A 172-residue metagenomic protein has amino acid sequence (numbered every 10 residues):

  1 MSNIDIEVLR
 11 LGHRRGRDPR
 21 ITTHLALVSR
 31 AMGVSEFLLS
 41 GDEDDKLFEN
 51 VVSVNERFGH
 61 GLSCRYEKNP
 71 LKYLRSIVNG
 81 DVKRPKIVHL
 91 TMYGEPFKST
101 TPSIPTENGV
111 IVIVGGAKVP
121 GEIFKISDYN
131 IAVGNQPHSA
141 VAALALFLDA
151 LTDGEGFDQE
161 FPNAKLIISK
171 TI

Functional and structural regions predicted by a protein language model:
M1-D5, I167-I172: N-terminal charge/polar-biased segments
M1-M92, L148-F157: RNA substrate-binding interface of SAM-dependent RNA methyltransferases
T22-H24, V52-V54, T101-P105, I126-Y129 (+1 more regions): Short, glycine/charged-enriched secondary-structure capping and boundary segments
L47-F48, L71-L74, P96-K98, P120-G121 (+1 more regions): Short, well-ordered alpha-helical microsegments
N69, R84, E95, T101-I104 (+1 more regions): Intrinsic-disorder/low-complexity coil detector
G94-V133: Long, charge-patterned amphipathic alpha-helical coiled-coil/hairpin "stalk" segments used as oligomerization
I123-K170: Structured adenosyl-cofactor binding patch, chiefly the S-adenosyl-L-methionine
